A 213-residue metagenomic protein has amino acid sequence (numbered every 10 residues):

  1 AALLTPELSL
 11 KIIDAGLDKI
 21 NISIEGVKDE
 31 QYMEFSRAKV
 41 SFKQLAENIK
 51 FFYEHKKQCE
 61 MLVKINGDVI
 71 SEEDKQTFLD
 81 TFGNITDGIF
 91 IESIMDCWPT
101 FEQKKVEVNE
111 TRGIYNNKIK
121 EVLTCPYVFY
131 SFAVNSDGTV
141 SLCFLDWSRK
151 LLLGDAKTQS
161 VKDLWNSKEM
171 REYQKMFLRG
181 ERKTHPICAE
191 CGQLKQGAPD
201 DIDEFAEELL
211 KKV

Functional and structural regions predicted by a protein language model:
A1-F82, G88: Radical SAM/AdoMet-radical enzyme domain recognition
K11, I119, R182-H185: Processing junctions and N-termini across compartments
N21, F90-S93, G192: Residues embedded in well-ordered beta-strands within globular domains across many folds
V69-I70, F90-T111, W147-K150: Flexible glycine/acidic-rich beta-alpha junction loops that bind and position SAM and/or redox cofactors in anaerobic
R112-I119: Short Pro/Gly-enriched beta-strand edge/turn motifs at strand-loop
P126-V128: Short, small/polar residue-rich loop motifs at catalytic or cofactor-binding pockets
V134-N135: Short, acidic, Ser/Thr-enriched surface-loop or helix-capping motifs
T139-V140, F144-V213: Flexible mid-to-C-terminal extensions adjoining Fe-S/redox cofactors in radical SAM and related proteins
